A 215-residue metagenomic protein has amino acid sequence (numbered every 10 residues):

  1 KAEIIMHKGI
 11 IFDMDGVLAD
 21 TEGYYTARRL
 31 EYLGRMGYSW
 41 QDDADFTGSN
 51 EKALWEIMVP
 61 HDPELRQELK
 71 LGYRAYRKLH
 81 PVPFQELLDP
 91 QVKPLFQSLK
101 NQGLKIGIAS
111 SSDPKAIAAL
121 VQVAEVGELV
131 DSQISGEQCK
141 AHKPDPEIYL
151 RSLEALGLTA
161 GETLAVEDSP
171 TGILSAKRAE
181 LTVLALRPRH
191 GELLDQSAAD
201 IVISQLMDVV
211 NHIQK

Functional and structural regions predicted by a protein language model:
A2-E3, K105: Positively charged N-terminal leader segments that act as targeting/secretion signals
I4-K8, Q97-K100, D113-K215: Asp-based, Mg2+/Mn2+-dependent phosphohydrolase catalytic module
H7-Q102, K115, G127: N-terminal helical cap/lid subdomain that shapes the substrate entry/recognition surface in HAD-like hydrolases
D13, V17, S110, D168: Conserved G/P- and acidic residue-centered "switch" motifs that form tight phosphate/ATP-binding loops in soluble
G16, I106, V130-Q133: Surface-exposed, interaction-prone regions with an acidic/low-complexity signature
D20, I108-S110, A185: Hydrophobic residues in well-ordered beta-strands that form the structural core
S39, K105, T182: Residue-level detector of anion-binding/catalytic polar loops
L88, A109, A141: Residue-level marker of regulatory loop/turn positions in helix-turn-helix DNA-binding domains and in histidine
